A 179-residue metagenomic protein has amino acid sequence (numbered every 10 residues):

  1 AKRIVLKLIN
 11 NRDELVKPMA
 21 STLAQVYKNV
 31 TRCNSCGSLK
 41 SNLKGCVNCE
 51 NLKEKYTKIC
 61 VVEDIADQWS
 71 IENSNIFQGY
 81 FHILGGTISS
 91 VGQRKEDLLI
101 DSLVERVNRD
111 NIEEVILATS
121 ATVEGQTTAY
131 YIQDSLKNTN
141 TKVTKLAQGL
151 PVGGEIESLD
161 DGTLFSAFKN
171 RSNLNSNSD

Functional and structural regions predicted by a protein language model:
K2-L6, K17, S21, N34 (+6 more regions): Solvent-exposed alpha-helical segments within well-ordered globular domains of core cellular machineries
K2-Q68, N173: Cys/His-rich Zn2+-binding cysteine-cluster or related metal-binding knuckle/ribbon modules and their
I9, M19-T22, T57, S89 (+3 more regions): Residues at structural and domain junctions
N11, F77-Q78, V104-D179: Long C-terminal interaction/binding lobes of large macromolecular proteins
D13, V26, L39-N42, Q93 (+2 more regions): Conserved phosphate/pyrophosphate-binding and hydrolysis machinery centered on Walker-type P-loop NTPases, extending
Y27, Y56, Y80, Y130-Y131: Sequence-level detector for tyrosine residue identity
N48, Q93, G154-I156: Short, solvent-exposed polar/charged micro-motifs at secondary-structure junctions
N51-T119: Extended interfacial segments that mediate partner engagement and assembly in macromolecular machines
